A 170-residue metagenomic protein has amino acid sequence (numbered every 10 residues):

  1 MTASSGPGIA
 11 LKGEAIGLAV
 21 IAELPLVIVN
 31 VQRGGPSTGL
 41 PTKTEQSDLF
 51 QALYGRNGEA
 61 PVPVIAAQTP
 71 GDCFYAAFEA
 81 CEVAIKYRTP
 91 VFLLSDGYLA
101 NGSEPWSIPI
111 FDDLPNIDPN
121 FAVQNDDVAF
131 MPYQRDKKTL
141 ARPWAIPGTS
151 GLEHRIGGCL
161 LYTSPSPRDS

Functional and structural regions predicted by a protein language model:
M1-L53, P63-A84: Thiamine diphosphate
E14, Y54-N57, S103-E104, F111: Short capping/connector residues at structural and topological boundaries
G35-T38, E45-N57, P115, P119 (+1 more regions): Ligand-binding clefts of soluble mixed alpha/beta catalytic domains
Y54-P61, C159-L160: Short acidic (Asp/Glu) and glycine-rich catalytic loops that position anionic groups and cofactors
A76-S164, R168-S170: Flexible, low-complexity linker and terminal segments
